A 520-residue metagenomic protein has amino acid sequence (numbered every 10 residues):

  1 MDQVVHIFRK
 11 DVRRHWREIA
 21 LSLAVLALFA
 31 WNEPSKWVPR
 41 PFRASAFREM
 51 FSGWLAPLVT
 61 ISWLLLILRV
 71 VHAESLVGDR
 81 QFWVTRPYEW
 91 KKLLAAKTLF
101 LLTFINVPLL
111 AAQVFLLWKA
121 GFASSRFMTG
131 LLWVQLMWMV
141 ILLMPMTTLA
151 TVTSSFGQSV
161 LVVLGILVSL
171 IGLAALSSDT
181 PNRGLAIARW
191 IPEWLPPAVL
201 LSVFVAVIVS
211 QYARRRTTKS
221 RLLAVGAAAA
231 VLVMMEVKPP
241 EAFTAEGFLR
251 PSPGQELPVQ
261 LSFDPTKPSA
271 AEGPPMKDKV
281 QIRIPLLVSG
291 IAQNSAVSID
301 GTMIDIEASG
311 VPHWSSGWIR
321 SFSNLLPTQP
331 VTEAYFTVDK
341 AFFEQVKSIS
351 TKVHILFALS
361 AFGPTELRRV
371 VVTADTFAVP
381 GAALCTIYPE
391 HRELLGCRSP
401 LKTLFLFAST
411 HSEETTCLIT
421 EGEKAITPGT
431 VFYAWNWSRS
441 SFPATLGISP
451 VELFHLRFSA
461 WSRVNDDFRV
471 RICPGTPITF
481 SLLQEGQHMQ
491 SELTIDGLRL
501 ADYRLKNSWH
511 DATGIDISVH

Functional and structural regions predicted by a protein language model:
M1-L21: Aromatic- and glycine-rich beta-strand/loop motifs that create alpha-glucan
F8, V70-T103: Helix-loop-helix units of permease transmembrane domains in multi-pass membrane transporters, especially ABC
S22-V25, G157-L170, S220-A230: Central hydrophobic cores of alpha-helical transmembrane segments in multi-pass integral membrane proteins
A30-H72, A95-P196: Secretory targeting signals
N32-E33, R69-V70, L200-R215, V233-P240: Alpha-helical transmembrane segments
W83-V84, E89-K92, A150-F156, Q211-R221: Membrane-interface helix-boundary motifs at transmembrane edges
R215-A245: Internal/C-terminal transmembrane anchor helices
E246-H520: Alpha-helical, hydrophobic structural elements that either
